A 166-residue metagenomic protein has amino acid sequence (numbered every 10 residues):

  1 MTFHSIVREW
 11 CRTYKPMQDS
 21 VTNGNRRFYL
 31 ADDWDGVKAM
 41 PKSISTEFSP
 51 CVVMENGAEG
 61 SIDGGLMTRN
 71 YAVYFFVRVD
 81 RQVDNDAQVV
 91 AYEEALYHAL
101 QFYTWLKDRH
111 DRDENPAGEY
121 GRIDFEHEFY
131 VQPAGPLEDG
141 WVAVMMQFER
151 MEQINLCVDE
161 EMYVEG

Functional and structural regions predicted by a protein language model:
M1-G64, E114-A117, E160-G166: Small/polar-rich, solvent-exposed N-terminal microdomains that initiate assembly or binding
M1-R8, G65-T68, F76-K107: Extracellular/virion structural assembly segments
K15-D19, R78-Q82, H110: Short regulatory "switch" loops immediately downstream of catalytic or recognition motifs within protein catalytic
D19-V21, T46-E47, Y92-M151: Acidic-leaning, charged glycine-interspersed low-complexity segments
G65-R81, D139-I154: Oligomerization/assembly interface segments of phage tail-like spikes and tubes
A72, A91-E93, M162-G166: Generic alpha-helical propensity signal that fires on short helical segments and nearby coil/disordered stretches
D84-D86, C157-V164: Short, charged, solvent-exposed linker or helix-capping segments at domain edges/interfaces that act as flexible hinges
